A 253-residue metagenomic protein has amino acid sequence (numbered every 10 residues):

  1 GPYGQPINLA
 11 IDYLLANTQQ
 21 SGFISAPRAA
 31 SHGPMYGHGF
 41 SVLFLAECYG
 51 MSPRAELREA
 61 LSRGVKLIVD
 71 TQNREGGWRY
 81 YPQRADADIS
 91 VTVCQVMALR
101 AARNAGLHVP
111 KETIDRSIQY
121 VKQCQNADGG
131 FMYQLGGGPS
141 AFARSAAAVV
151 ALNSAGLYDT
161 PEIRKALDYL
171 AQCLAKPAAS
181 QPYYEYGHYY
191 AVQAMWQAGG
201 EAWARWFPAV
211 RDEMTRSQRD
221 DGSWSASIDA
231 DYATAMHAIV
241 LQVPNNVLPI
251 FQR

Functional and structural regions predicted by a protein language model:
G1-P6, Q19-K66, D70-D115, Q123-A209 (+1 more regions): An alpha-helical repeat/solenoid feature that recognizes helix-turn-helix modules
I11-T18: Eukaryotic helix-linker segments that join adjacent hydrophobic helices
T215-R219: Predominantly the C-terminal beta-signal and adjacent terminal strand-loop region of outer-membrane beta-barrel
